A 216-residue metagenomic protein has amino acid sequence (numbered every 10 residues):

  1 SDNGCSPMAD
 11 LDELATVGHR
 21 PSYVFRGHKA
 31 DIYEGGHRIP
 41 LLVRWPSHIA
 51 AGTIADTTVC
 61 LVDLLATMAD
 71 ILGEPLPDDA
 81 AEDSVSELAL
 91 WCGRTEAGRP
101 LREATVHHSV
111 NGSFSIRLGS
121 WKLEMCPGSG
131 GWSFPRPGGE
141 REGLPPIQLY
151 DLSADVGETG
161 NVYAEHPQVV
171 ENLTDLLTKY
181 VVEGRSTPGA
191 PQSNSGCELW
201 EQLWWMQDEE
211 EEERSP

Functional and structural regions predicted by a protein language model:
N3-G4: Active-site metal-binding loops of divalent metal-dependent hydrolases
P7-L11, A15-I32, I49-T53, T57 (+4 more regions): C-terminal cap/loop subdomain of S1 sulfatases and analogous C-terminal strand-loop tails that border
D31, H48, E96-A97, Q168-V169 (+1 more regions): A general structural signal for well-ordered secondary-structure junctions
G35: Ligand-binding/active-site lining segments
R38-I39: Catalytic cores of eukaryotic secretory-pathway lumenal/extracellular enzymes that build and remodel glycoconjugates
L42-R44: Short beta-strand-to-turn element immediately C-terminal to the catalytic PLP-Schiff-base lysine in fold type I
L64, S129-G130, G138-Q148, L152-P216: Long, internal low-complexity/basic segments
